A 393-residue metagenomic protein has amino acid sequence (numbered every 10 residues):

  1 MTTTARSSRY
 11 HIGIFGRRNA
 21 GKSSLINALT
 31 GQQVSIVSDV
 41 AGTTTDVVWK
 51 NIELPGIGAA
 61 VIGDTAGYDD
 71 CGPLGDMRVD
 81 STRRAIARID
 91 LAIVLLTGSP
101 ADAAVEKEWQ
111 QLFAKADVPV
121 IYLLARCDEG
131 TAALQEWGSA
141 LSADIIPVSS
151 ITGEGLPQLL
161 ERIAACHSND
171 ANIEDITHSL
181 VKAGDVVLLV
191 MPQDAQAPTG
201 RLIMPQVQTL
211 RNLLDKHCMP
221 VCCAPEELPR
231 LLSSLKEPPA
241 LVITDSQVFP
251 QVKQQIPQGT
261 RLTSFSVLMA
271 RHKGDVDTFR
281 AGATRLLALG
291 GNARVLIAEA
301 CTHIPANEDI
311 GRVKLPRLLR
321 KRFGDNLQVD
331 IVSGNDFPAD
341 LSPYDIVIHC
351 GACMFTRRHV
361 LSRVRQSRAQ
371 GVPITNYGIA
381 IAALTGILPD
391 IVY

Functional and structural regions predicted by a protein language model:
M1-D76, D80, R84-A85: Conserved G1/Walker A P-loop phosphate-binding module
T2, R17-S23, G200-Y393: C-terminal effector/interaction modules appended to NTPase cores
I12, V187, A293-V295: Conserved hydrophobic helix-helix packing surfaces used for dimerization/oligomerization
V40, T44, V48, R78-R88 (+11 more regions): Helical mechanochemical/support elements of P-loop NTPase systems and associated helical scaffolds
T43-W49, G63-A114, A171-T177, L232 (+2 more regions): Switch II of P-loop NTPase G domains
T65, L95-P100, V118-L134, I146-G155 (+8 more regions): G-domain G4 guanine-recognition motif of GTPases
K115-I121, R126-S179, V186-L188, H217-E226 (+4 more regions): Canonical P-loop GTPase G-domain recognition
L180-Q208: Long, well-ordered amphipathic alpha-helical subdomains in the mid-to-C-terminal portions of large enzyme subunits
